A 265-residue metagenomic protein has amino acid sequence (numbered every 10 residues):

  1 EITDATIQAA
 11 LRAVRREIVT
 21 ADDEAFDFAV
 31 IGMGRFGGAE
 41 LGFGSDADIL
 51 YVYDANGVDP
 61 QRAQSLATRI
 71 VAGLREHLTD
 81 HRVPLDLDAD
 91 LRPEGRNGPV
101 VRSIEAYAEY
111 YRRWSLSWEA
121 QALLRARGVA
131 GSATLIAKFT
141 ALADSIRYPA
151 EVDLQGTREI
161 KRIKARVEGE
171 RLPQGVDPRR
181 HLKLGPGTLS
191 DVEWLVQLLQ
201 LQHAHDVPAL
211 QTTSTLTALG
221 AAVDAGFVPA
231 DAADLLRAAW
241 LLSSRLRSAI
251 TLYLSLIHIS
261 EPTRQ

Functional and structural regions predicted by a protein language model:
E1-S260, R264: A nucleotide- and high-energy phosphate-metabolite-utilizing enzyme signature
